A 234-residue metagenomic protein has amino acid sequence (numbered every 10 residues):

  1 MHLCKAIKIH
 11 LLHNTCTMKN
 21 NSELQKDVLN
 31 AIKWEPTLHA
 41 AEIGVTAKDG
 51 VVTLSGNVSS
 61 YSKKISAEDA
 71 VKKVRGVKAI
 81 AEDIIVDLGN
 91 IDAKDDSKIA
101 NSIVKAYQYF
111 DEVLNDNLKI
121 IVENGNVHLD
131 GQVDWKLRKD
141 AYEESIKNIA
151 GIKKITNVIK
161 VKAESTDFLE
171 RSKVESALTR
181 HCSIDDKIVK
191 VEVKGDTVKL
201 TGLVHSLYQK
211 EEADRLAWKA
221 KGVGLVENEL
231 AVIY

Functional and structural regions predicted by a protein language model:
H2-Y234: N-terminal targeting leaders
